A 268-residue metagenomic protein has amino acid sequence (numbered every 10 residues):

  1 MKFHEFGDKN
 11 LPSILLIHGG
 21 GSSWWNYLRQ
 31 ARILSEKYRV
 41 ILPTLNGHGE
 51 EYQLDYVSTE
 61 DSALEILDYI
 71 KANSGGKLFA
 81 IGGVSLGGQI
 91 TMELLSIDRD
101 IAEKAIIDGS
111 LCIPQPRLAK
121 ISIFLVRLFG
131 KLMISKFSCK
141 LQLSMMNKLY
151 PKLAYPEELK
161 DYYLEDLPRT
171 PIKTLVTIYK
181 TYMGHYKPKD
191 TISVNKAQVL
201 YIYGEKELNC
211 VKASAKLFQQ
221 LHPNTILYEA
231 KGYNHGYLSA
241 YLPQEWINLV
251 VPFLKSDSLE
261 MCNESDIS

Functional and structural regions predicted by a protein language model:
F6-Y52: Conserved HGGG/HGGXW glycine-rich cap/lid loop of the alpha/beta-hydrolase fold
I41-G82, E245: Active-site loop/oxyanion-hole signature of alpha/beta-hydrolase fold enzymes
G83-G87, T91: Gly/Ala-rich beta-loop-alpha elbow adjacent to hydrolase catalytic centers
S96, A102-M133: Flexible "cap/lid" loop of the alpha/beta hydrolase fold
P116-L118, K136-I192: Conserved alpha/beta-hydrolase catalytic His-Asp/Glu region
N195, Y201-Y203: Short beta-strand/loop motif that positions the catalytic acidic residue of the alpha/beta-hydrolase fold
L208-S214: Conserved alpha/beta-hydrolase "acid-adjacent" motif
Y233-Q244: Catalytic histidine-centered segment of alpha/beta-hydrolase-like enzymes
